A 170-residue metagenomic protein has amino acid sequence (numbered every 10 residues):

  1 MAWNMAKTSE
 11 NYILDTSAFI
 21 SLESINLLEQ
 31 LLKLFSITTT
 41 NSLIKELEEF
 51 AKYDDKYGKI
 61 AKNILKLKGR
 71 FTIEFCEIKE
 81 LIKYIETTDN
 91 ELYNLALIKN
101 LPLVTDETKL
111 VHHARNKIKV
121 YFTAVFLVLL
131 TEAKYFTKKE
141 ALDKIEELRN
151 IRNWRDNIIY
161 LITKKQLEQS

Functional and structural regions predicted by a protein language model:
A2-L101, T108-I118, K144-I145, N157-S170: Active-site-proximal, substrate-binding regions of enzyme catalytic domains and RNA-binding/basic surfaces
V104, Y121, K138-K139: A local structural micro-motif
T123-F136: Long, charge-dense
Y135-R155: A charged, well-structured terminal subsegment
